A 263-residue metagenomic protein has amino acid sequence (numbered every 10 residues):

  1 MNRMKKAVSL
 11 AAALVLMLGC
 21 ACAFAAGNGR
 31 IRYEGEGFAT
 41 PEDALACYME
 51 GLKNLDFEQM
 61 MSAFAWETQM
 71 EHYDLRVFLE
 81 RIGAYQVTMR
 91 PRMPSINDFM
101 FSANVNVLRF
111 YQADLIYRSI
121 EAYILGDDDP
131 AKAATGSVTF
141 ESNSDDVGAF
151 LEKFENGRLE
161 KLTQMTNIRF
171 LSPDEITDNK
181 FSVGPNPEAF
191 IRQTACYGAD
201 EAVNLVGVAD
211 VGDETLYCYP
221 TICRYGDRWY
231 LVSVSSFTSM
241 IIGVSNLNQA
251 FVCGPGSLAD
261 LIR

Functional and structural regions predicted by a protein language model:
M1-R3: N-terminal secretory signal peptides that target proteins for export/translocation
K6-A25: Sec-dependent N-terminal signal peptides of Gram-positive bacterial secreted proteins and lipoproteins
C22-S62, W66-Y73, E80-F110: Short, low-complexity N-terminal intrinsically disordered segments enriched in polar/charged residues
A26, I124, L261-I262: Short, aromatic- and cysteine-enriched interfacial helices/patches that mediate contacts at lipid membranes
A63, L75-R76, F237, V244: Residue-level detector of alpha-helical recognition elements and their boundaries
Q86-V183: Low-complexity, serine/threonine/proline-enriched polar segments
F154-N156, E160-R263: Low-complexity, intrinsically disordered terminal/linker segments enriched in charged and Gly/Pro repeats
